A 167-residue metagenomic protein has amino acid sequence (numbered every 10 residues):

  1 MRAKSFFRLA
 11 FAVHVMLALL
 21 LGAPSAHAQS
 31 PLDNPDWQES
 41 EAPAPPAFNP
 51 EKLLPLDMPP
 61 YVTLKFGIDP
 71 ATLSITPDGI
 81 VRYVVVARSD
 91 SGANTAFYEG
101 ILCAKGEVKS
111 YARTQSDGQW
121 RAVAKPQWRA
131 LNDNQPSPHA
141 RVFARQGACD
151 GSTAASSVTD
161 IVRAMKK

Functional and structural regions predicted by a protein language model:
R2-H14: Bacterial N-terminal signal peptides that target proteins for export
A23-S25: N-terminal signal peptide c-region/cleavage motif recognized by signal peptidases
A28-Y98: N-terminal secretory signal peptides
P43, K109, T153-S157: Secreted/processed peptides and extracellular or luminal domains of membrane proteins
Y83, V108-A112: Short hydrophobic/aromatic-rich beta-strand segments that constitute the beta-sheet cores of beta-sandwich/beta-barrel
R88, A112-Q119: Short, solvent-exposed aromatic-acidic interface loops
F97-E107: A short, surface-exposed beta-strand/turn
R121-K167: C-terminal partner/receptor-binding element of secreted or periplasmic proteins
